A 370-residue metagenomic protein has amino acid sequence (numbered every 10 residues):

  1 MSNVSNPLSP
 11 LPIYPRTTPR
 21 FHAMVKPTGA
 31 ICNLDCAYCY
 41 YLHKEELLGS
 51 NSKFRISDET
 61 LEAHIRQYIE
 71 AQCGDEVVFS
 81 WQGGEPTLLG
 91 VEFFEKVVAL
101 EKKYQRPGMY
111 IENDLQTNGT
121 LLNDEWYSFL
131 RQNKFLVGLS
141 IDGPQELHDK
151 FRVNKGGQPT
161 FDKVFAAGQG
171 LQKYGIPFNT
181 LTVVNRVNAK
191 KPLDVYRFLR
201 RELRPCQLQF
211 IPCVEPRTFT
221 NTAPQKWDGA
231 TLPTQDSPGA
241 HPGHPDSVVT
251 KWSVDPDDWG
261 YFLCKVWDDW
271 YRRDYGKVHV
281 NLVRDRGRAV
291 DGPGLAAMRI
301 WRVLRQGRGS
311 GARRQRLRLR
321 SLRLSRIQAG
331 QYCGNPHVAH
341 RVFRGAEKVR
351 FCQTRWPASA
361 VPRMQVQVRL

Functional and structural regions predicted by a protein language model:
M1-V25, G74: N-terminal [4Fe-4S]-dependent radical SAM core
T17-E59: Canonical Radical SAM [4Fe-4S] cluster-binding loop centered on the CxxxCxxC motif and its immediate flanking residues
A23-K26, V78-G84, E112-T117, V280-V283: Extended hydrophobic secondary-structure segments that form protein cores and membrane-embedded regions
I31-L42, R318-S321, A358-L370: Local cysteine-cluster metal-coordination motifs and their immediate loop/turn environment, predominantly Fe-S cluster
I65-R66, E70-S80, L89-P238: Radical SAM/AdoMet-radical enzyme domain recognition
Q235-D246, K251-V290, S321-Q365: C-terminal accessory region of radical SAM enzymes
W301-L304: Short, small/polar residue-rich loop motifs at catalytic or cofactor-binding pockets
G311: Short, acidic, Ser/Thr-enriched surface-loop or helix-capping motifs
